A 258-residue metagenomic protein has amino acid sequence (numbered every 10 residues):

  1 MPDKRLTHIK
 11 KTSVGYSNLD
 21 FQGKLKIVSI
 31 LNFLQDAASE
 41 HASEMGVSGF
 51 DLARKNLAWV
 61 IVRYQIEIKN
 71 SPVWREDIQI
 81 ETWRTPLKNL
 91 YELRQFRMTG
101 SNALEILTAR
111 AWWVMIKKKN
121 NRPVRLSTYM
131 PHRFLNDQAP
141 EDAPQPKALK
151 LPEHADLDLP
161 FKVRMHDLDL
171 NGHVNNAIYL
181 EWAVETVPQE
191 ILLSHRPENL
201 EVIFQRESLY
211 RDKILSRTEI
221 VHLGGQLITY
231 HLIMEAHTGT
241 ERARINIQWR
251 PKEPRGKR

Functional and structural regions predicted by a protein language model:
M1-I61, T108-R110, I116-E198, K252-R258: Hot-dog-fold acyl-thioester-processing enzymes
D3-I9, Q65-K147, S208-Y210, I220-R258: HotDog/MaoC-like acyl-thioester-processing domains
G15, K69, Q205: Residue-level recognition of the GNAT/N-acetyltransferase active site
F21-K24, N70, E76, L170-N171 (+1 more regions): Short histidine-centered beta-strand/loop micro-motifs that create catalytic or ligand/metal-coordination sites
E76-D77, E153-L157, Y210-K213: Short coil-to-beta-strand transition motifs
F161-Q248: Acidic/His-leaning functional-site neighborhoods
